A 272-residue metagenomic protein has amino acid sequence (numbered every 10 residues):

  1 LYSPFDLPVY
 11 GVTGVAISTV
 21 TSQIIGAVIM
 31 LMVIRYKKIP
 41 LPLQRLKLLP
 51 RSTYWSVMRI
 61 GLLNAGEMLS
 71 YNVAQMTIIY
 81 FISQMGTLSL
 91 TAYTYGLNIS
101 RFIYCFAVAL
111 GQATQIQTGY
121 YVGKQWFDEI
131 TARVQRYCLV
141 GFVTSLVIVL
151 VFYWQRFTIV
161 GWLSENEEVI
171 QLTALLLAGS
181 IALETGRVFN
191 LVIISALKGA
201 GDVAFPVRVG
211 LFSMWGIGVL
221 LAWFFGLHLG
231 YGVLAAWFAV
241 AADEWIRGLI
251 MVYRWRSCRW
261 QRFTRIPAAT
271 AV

Functional and structural regions predicted by a protein language model:
L1-Y10, L69-N98, F102, Y120-Y121 (+3 more regions): Helix-terminus/linker motif at the lipid-water interface of multi-pass membrane proteins
Y2, L191-V192, I217-G226: Transmembrane alpha-helical segments of integral membrane proteins
P4-L62, T118-L183, F225-V272: Short alpha-helical transmembrane segments in multi-pass integral membrane proteins
G11, L88-S89, V203-A204, G232-V233: Membrane-helix interface segments
T19-G26, M30, I34, R51-A113 (+1 more regions): Transmembrane helical elements of multi-pass membrane transporters/channels
M30, A74, I78, T114 (+6 more regions): Hydrophobic/aromatic residues in alpha-helical transmembrane segments
L69, A178, G210, M214 (+1 more regions): Transmembrane alpha-helical segments of multi-pass transport proteins
I79-Y80, A92-W154, R187-L211: Small-residue-rich hydrophobic transmembrane alpha-helices
